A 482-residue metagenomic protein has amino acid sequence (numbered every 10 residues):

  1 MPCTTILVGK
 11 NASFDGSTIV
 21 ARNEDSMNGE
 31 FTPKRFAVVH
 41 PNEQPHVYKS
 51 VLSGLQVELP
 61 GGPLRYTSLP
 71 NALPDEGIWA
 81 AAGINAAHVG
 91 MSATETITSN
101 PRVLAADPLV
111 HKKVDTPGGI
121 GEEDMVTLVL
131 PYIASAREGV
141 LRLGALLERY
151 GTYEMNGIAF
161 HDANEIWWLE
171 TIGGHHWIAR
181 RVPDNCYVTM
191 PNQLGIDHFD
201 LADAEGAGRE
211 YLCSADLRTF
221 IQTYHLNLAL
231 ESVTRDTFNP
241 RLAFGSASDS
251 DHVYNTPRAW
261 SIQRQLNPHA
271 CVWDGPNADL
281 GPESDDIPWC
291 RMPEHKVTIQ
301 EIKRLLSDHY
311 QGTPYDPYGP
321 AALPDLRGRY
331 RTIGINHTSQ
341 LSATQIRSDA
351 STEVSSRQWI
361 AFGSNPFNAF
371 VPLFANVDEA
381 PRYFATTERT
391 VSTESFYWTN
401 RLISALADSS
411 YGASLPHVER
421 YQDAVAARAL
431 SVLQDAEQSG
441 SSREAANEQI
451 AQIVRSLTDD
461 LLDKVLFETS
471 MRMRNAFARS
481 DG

Functional and structural regions predicted by a protein language model:
P2-E122, R142-G275: A contiguous strand-loop segment
A21-K34, T96, L169-T171, L305-D316 (+5 more regions): Soluble extracytoplasmic regions of secretory-pathway and membrane proteins
V126-Y132: Short, well-ordered beta-strand elements within core beta-sheets of diverse protein domains
Y132-E138: Short, charged, surface-exposed loops that flank catalytic or proteolytic processing sites
G139-E148, I302-L306: Short, well-structured alpha-helical segments that form the helix of a local strand-helix-strand
T219-D349: Glycine-rich, aromatic-lined ligand/substrate-binding cores of catalytic and carbohydrate-binding domains
Y310-S439: Substrate-recognition/cap regions that form aromatic- and gly/pro-loop-enriched pockets for small-molecule ligands
V418-G482: Histidine-centered catalytic/metal-binding microenvironments
